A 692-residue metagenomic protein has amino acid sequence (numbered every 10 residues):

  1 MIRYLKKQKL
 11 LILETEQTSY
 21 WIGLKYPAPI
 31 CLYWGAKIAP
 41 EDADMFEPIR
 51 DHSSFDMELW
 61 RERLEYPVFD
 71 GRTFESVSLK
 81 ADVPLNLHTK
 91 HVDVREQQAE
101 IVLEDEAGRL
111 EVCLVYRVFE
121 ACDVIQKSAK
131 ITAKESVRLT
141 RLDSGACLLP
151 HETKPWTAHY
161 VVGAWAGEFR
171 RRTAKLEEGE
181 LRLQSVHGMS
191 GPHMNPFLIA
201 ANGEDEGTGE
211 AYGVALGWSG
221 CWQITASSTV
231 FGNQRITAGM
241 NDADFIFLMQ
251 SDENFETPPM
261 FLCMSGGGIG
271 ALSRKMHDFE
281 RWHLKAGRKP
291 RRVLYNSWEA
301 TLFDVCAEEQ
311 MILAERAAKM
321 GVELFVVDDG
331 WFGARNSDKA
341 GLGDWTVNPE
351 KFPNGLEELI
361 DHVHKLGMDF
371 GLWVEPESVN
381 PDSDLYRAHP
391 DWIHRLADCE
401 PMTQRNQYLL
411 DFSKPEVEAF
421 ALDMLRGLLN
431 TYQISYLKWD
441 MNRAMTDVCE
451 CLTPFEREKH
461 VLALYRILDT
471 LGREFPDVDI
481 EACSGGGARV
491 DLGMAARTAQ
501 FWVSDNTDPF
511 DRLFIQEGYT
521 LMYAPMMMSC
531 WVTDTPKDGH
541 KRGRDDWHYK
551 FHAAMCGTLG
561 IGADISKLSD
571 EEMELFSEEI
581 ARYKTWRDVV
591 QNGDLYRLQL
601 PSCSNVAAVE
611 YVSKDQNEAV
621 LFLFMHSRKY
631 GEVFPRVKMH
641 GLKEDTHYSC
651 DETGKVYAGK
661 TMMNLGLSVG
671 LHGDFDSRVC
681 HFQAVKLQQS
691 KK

Functional and structural regions predicted by a protein language model:
Y4, K9-I12, P29-S227, A243 (+1 more regions): Polysaccharide-binding surfaces and accessory modules of carbohydrate-active proteins
Q17, A129, D252, Y295 (+7 more regions): Conserved, mostly hydrophobic/aromatic
E58-L85, E206-C221, C263-K285, V322-D329 (+3 more regions): Glycine-rich, aromatic-flanked loop segments that form ligand/cofactor-binding clefts across common enzyme folds
L198, E206, L600-K643: Carbohydrate-binding surface patches
F247-S265, S677-V685: Short Pro-Gly-centered flexible turn/kink motifs
R288-D423, Y436: Aromatic-lined carbohydrate-binding/catalytic grooves of carbohydrate-active enzymes
N380-A419, V461-S566: Glycan-recognition surfaces
G659-K692: C-terminal beta-strand-rich structural cap/linker in extracellular carbohydrate-active enzymes
